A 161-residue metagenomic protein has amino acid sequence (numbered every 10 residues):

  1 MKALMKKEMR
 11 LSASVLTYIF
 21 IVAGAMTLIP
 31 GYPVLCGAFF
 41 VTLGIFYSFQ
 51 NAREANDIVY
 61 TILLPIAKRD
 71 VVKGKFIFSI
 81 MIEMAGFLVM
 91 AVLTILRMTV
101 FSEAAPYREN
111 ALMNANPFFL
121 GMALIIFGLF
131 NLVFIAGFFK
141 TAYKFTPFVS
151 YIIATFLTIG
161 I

Functional and structural regions predicted by a protein language model:
M1-I58, K75-I161: Hydrophobic alpha-helical transmembrane segments of membrane proteins
Y60-I62: Juxtamembrane/interface alpha-helical elements of multi-pass membrane proteins
D70-V72: Alpha-helix N-cap/helix-start motif at helix boundaries, enriched for small hydrophobics
